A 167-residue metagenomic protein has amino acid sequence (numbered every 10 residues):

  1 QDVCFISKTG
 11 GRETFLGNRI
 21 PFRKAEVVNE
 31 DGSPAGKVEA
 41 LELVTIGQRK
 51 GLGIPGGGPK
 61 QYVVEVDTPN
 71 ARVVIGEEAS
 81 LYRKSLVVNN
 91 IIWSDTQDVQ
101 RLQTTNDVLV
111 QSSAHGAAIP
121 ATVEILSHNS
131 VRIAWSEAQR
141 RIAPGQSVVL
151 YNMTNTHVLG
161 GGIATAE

Functional and structural regions predicted by a protein language model:
Q1-V158, G162-E167: Nucleotide-activated chemistry modules centered on ATP-dependent adenylation/adenylyltransferase
